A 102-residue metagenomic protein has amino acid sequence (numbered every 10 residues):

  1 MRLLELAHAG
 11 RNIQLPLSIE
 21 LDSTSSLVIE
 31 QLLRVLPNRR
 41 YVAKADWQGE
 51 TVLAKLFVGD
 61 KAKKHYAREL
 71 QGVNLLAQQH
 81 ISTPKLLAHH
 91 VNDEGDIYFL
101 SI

Functional and structural regions predicted by a protein language model:
R2-I13, V52, P84: Broad phosphate/nucleotide-binding scaffolds in NTP-utilizing and phosphate-metabolizing enzymes
P16-I102: Conserved ATP-binding subdomain of kinase catalytic cores across diverse folds
